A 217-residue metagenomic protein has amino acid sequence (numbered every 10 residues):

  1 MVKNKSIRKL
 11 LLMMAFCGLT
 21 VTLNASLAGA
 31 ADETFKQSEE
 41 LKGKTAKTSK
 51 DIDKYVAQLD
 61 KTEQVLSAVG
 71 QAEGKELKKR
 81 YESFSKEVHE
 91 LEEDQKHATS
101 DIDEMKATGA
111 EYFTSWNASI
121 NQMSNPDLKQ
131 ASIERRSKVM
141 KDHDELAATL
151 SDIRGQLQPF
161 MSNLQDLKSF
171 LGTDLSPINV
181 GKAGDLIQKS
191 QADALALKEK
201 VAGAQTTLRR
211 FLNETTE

Functional and structural regions predicted by a protein language model:
V2-M14: Bacterial N-terminal signal peptides that target proteins for export
L12-T22: Bacterial N-terminal signal peptides
L27-E92: Immediate post-signal-peptide N-terminus of mature secreted/exported proteins
E33-Q37, G43, Q158-E217: Long amphipathic all-alpha helical oligomerization modules
Q37-L59, K96-N121: Short, positively charged
L59-E73, V88-L91, Q95, W116-M123 (+2 more regions): Secondary-structure edge/capping motif, primarily at the C-terminal ends of alpha-helices and the immediately following
E87-I102, K138-L157, D193-T207: Amphipathic alpha-helical coiled-coil segments
D101-G184: Extended amphipathic alpha-helical interaction segments
